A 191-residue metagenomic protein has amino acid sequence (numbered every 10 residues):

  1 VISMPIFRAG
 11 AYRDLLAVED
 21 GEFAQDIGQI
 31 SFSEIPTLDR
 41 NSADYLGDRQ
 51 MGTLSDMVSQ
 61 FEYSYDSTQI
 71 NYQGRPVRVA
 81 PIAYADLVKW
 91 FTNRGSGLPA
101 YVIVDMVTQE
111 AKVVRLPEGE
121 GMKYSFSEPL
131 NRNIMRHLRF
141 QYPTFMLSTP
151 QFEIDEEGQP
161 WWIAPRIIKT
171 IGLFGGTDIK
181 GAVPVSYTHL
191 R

Functional and structural regions predicted by a protein language model:
V1-I6: Internal/C-terminal transmembrane anchor helices
F7-V79: Membrane-interface segments at or immediately adjacent to transmembrane helices that form the boundary between
V58-R94, T149-V183: Exposed beta-strand-loop-beta-strand "reactive/processing" segments of non-cytosolic proteins
D86-E110: Polyanion/phosphate-binding surface patch
I103-N131: Active-site acidic/histidine clusters and adjacent loop/turn architecture that either coordinate catalytic ions
Y142-S148: Structured, non-membrane catalytic/scaffold regions adjacent to prosthetic-group chemistry
T188-H189: Conserved small/polar residues in nucleotide/adenosyl-binding loops
